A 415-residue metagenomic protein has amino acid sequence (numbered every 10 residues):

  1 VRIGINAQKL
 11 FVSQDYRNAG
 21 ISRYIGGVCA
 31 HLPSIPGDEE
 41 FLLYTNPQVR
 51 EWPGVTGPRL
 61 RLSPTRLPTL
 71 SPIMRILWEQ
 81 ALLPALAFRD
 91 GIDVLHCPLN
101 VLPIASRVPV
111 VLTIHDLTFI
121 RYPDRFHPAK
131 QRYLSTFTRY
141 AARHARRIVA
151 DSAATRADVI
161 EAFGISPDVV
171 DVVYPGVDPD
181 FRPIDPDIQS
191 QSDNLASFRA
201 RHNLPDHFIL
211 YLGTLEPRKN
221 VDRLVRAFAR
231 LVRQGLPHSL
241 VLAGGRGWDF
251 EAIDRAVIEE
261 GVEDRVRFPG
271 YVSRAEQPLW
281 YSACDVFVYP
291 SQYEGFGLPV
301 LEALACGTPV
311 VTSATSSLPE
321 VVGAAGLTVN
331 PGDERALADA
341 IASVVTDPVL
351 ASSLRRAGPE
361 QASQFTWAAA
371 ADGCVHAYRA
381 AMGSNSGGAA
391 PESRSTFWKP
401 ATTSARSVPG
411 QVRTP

Functional and structural regions predicted by a protein language model:
V1-W398, P409, P415: Carbohydrate transferase catalytic cores enriched for Leloir-type hexosyltransferases
T403-S404: Alpha-helix boundary/capping motif
